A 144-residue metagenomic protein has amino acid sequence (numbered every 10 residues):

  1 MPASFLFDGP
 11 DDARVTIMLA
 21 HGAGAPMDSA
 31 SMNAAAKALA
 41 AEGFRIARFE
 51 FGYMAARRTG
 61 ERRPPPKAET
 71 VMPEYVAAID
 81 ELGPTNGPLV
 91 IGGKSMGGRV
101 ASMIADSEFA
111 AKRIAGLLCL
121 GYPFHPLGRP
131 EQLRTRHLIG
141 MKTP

Functional and structural regions predicted by a protein language model:
M1-L89: Serine-hydrolase catalytic machinery in alpha/beta-hydrolase-like enzymes
Y75-T143: Primarily recognizes the serine-hydrolase "nucleophile elbow" in alpha/beta-hydrolase and SGNH/GDSL folds
